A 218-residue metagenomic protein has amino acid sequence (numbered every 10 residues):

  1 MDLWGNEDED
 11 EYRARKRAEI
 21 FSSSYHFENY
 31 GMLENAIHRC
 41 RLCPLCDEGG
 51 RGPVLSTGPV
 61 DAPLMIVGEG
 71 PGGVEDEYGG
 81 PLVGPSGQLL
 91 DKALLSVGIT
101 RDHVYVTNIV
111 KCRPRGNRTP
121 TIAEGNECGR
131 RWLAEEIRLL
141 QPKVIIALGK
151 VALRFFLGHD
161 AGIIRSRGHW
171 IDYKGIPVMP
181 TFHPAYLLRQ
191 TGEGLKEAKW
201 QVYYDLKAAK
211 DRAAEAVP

Functional and structural regions predicted by a protein language model:
M1-P218: A polyanion-binding, active-site-adjacent surface
